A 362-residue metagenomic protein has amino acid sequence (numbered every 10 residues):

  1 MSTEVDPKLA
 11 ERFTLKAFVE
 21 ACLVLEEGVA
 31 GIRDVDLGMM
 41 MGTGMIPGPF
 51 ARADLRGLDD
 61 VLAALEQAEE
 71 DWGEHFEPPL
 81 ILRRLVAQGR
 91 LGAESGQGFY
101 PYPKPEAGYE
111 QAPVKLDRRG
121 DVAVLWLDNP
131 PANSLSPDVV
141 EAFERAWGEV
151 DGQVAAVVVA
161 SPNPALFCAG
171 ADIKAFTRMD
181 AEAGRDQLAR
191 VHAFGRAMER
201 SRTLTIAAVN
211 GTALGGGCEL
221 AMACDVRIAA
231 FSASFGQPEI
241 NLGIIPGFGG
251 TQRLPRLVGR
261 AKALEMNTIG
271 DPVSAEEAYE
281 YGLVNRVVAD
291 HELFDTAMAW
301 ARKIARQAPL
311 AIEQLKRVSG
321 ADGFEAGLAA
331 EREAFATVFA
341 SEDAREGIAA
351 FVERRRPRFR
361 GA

Functional and structural regions predicted by a protein language model:
M1-G120, D128, A329-E333, T337-A340 (+1 more regions): N-terminal glycine-rich phosphate-binding loop for ADP-containing cofactors
F13-A17, A171, V258-A261, Y279 (+2 more regions): Alpha-helix N-cap/N′ positions at the starts of helices
V29, A197-L310, A336, S341-A349 (+2 more regions): Crotonase-fold acyl-CoA enzyme core
D36-T43, R83-V86, P164, D271 (+5 more regions): Short amphipathic alpha-helical surface patches that mediate protein-protein
E106-A165, T177, E182, R196 (+1 more regions): Conserved CoA-thioester-binding segment of acyl-CoA-metabolizing enzymes
L125, A142-F143, V159, D172 (+6 more regions): Terminal peptide-recognition signature
S161-R196, A213, G243: Glycine- (often His-adjacent) and acidic-residue-rich active-site loop that binds/positions the CoA thioester
